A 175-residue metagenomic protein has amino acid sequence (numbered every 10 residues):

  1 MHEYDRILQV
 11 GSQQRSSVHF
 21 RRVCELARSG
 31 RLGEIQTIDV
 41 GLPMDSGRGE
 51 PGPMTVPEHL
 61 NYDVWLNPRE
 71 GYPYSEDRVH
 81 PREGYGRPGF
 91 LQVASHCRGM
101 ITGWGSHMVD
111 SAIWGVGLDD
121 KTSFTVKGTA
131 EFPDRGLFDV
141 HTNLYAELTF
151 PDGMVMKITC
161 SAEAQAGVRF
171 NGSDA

Functional and structural regions predicted by a protein language model:
M1-N67: A contiguous active-site-proximal alpha/beta segment in oxidoreductase catalytic domains
H2-D5, S29-G33, V116-T122, T149-V155: Secondary-structure transition/capping motifs at alpha-helix termini and the adjoining loop/turn into the next element
I7, E34-T37, F124-T125, Y145 (+2 more regions): Beta-sheet entry/capping signal
G41-G47, R69, A130-P133, D152 (+2 more regions): Glycine-rich beta-alpha junction loops
D63-D152: Rossmann-like dinucleotide-binding domain that binds NAD(P)(H)
G136, V140, E147-A175: NAD(P)-dinucleotide binding in Rossmann-like oxidoreductases
